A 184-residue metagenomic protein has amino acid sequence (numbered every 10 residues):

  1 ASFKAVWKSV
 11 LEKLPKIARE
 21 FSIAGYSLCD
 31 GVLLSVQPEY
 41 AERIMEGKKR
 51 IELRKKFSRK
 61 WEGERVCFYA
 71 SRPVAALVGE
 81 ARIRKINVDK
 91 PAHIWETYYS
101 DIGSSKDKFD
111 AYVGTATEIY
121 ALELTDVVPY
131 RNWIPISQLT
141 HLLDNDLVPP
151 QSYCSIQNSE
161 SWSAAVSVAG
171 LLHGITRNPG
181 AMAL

Functional and structural regions predicted by a protein language model:
A1-G31, S35-F57, E62, P73-V78 (+1 more regions): Contiguous surface segments at macromolecular interaction interfaces
C67: Non-catalytic, usually N-terminal nucleic-acid engagement modules in DNA/RNA processing proteins
